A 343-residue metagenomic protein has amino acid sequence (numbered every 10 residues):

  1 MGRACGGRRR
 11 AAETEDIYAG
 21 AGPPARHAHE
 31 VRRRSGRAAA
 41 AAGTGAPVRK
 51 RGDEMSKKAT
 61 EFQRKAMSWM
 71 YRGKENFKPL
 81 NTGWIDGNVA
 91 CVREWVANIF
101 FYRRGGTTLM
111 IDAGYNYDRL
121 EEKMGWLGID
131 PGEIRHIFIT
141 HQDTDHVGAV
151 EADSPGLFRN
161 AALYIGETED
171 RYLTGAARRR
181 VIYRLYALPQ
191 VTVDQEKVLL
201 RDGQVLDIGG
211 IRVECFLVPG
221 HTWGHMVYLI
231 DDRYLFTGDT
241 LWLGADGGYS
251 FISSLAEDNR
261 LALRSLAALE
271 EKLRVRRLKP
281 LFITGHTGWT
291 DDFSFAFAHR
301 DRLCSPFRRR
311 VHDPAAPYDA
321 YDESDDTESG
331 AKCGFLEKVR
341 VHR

Functional and structural regions predicted by a protein language model:
M1-R49: Compositionally biased, low-complexity flexible segments
S56-T60, R64-M67: Eukaryotic low-complexity, intrinsically disordered regulatory regions enriched in proline/serine/threonine
K57, A315-R343: C-terminal regulatory/interaction regions
S68-G73, K78-L80, E167-F216, E257-L278: Metallo-beta-lactamase
K74-L127, V227-G238, W242-G244: Conserved beta-strand hairpin/beta-sheet module of binuclear metal-dependent hydrolase folds, prominently
L109-D112, I137-F138, C215-L217: Short catalytic-loop micro-motif centered on adjacent basic/acidic residues
Y117-R119, G125-Q204, D301-R310, P317-Y318: Active-site HxH/HxHxD metal-binding segment of metal-dependent hydrolases
R212-P219, W223-F295, P306: Metallo-beta-lactamase
